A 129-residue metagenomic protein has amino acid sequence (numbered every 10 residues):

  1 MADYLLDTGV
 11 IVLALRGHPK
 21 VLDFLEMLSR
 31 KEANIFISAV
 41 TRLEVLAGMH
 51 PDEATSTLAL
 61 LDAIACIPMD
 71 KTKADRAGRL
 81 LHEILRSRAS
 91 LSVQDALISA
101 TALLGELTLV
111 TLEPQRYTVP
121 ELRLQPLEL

Functional and structural regions predicted by a protein language model:
M1-D3, S99-L129: Acidic, PIN/NYN-like endoribonuclease modules and their adjacent C-terminal/linker elements
M1-I37, L46-D62: Short, well-structured N-terminal submotif of metal-dependent ribonuclease cores
D7-T8, V45, A77, A102: Generic structural signal for small/hydrophobic residues in well-ordered secondary structure, especially within
V10-I11, T41, K73, L97-I98 (+1 more regions): Alpha-helix capping/helix-boundary segments
V21-L22, R42, A54-T57, A74-A77 (+1 more regions): A general structural signal for well-ordered alpha-helical segments in protein cores
K31-E32, A63-I64, S87, G105 (+1 more regions): Structured helix-beta-strand junction loops
P51-S56, I84-L85, P126-L129: Short, hinge-like loop/turn segments at secondary-structure boundaries
C66-L112: Active-site neighborhoods of divalent-metal-dependent phosphate/nucleic-acid chemistry enzymes
